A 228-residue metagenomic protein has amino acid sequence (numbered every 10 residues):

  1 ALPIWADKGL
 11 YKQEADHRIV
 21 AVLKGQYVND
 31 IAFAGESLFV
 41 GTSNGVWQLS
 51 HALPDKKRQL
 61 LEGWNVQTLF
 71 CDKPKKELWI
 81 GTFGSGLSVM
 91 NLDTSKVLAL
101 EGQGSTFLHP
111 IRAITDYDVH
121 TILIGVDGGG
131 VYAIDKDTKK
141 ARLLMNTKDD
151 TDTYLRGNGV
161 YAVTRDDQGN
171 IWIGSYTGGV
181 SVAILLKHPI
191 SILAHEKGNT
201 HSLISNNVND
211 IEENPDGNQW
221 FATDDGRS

Functional and structural regions predicted by a protein language model:
A1-S228: Carboxylate-rich, polar loop motifs that coordinate divalent cations or form catalytic acidic clusters
